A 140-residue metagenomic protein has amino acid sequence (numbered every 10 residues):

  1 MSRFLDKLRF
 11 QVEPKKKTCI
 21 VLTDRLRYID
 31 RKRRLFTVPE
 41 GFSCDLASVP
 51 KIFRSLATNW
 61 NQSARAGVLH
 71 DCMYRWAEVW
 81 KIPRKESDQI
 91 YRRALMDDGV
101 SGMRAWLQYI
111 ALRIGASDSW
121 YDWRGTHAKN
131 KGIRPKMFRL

Functional and structural regions predicted by a protein language model:
M1-L140: Extended terminal accessory/targeting regions
